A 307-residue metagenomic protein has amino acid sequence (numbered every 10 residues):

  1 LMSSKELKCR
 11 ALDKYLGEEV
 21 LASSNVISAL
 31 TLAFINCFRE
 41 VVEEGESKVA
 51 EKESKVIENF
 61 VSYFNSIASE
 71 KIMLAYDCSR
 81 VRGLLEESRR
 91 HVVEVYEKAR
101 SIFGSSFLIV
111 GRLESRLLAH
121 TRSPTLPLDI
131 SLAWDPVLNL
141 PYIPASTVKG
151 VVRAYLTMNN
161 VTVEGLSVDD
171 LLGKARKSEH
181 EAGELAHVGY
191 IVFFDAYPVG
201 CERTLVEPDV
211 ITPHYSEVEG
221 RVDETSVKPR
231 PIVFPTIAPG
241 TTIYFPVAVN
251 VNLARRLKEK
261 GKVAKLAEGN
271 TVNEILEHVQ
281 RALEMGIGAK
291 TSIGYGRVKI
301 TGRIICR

Functional and structural regions predicted by a protein language model:
L1-R307: Basic, Gly/Ser/Thr-rich N-terminal segments that form RNA-phosphate-binding interfaces in CRISPR RAMP
